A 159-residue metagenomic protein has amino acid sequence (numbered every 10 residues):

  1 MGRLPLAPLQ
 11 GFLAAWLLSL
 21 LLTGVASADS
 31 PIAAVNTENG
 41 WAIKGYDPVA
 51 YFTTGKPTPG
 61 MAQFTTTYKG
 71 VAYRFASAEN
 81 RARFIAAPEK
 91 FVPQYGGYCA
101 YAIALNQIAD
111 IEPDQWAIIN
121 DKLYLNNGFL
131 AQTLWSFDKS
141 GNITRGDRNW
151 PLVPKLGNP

Functional and structural regions predicted by a protein language model:
M1-A7: N-terminal secretory signal peptides that target proteins for export/translocation
Q10-G24: Bacterial N-terminal signal peptides
V25-P159: Charged, low-complexity intrinsically disordered segments
